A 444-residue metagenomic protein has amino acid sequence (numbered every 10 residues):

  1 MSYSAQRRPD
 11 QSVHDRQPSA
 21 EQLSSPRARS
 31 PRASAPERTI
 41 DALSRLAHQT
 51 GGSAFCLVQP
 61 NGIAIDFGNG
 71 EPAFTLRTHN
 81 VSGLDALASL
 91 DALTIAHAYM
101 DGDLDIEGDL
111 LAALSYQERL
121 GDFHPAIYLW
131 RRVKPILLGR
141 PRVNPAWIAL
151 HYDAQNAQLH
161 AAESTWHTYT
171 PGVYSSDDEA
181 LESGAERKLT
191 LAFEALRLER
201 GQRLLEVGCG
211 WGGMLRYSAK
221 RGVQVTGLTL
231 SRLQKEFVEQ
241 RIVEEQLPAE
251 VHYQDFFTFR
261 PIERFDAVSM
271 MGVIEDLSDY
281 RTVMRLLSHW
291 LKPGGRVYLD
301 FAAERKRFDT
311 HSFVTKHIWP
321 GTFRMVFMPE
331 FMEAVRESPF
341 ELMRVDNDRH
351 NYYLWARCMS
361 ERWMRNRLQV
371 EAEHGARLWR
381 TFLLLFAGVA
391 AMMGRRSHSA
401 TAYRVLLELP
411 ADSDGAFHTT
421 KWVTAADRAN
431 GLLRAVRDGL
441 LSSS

Functional and structural regions predicted by a protein language model:
S2-E186, L191-A195: Feature captures hydrophobic
G201-G210: Conserved class I S-adenosyl-L-methionine
W211-G222: Conserved SAM-binding loop of SAM-dependent methyltransferases across substrates and taxa, primarily the Class I
Q224-T229: Conserved SAM-binding motif I beta-strand of class I
E244-T258: Conserved SAM-binding strand-loop segment of SAM-dependent methyltransferases
T258-V268: A short acidic, Gly/Pro-enriched loop at the edge of an enzyme's catalytic core that lines a small-molecule cofactor
R281-R296: A short glycine-rich, Lys/Arg-flanked "PGG" loop and its adjoining helix->strand segment in the class I
A303-R404, E408-D412: Substrate-binding/catalytic lobe of Class I Rossmann-like enzymes that use SAM or dcSAM, i.e., the mid-to-C-terminal
